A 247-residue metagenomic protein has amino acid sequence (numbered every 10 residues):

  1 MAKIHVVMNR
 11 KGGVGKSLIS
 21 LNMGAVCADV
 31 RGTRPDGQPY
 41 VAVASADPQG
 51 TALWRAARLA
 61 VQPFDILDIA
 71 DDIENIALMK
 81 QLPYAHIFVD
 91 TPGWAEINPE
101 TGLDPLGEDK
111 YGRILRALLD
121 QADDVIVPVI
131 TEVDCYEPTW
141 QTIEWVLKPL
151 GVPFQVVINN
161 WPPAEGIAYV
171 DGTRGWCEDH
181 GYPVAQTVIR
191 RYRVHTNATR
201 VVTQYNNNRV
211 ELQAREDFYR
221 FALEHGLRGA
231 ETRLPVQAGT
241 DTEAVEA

Functional and structural regions predicted by a protein language model:
A2-S45: Walker A/P-loop phosphate-binding motif and the immediately C-terminal alpha-helix
V30-L82, Q186: Phosphate-binding loop that captures ATP/GTP phosphates
A44, V89-D90, I126-I130, V156-N160: Conserved beta-strand segments of the P-loop GTPase G domain that flank and frequently precede/overlap
S45, Q81-L115: Switch II (G3) loop of P-loop NTPases
W94-N98, G102, L106-E108, L119-T139 (+1 more regions): Conserved Switch II/interswitch segment of TRAFAC-class P-loop GTPases
V133-N159, P163: Conserved C-terminal guanine-recognition region of P-loop GTPase G domains, centered on the G4
W161-N207: Beta-strand-loop-alpha "switch" segments that mediate conformational coupling across diverse proteins
V202-A247: NTP-binding/hydrolysis catalytic cores, primarily Walker-type P-loop NTPases
